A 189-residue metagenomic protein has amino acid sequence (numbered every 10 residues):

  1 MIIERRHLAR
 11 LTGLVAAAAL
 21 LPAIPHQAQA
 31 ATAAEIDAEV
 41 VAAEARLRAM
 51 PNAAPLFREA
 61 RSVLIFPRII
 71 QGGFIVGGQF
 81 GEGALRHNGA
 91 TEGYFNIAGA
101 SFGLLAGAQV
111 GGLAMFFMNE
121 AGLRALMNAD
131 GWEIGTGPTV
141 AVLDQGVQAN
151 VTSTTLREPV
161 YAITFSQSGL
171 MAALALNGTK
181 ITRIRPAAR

Functional and structural regions predicted by a protein language model:
M1-A16: N-terminal secretory signal peptides and thylakoid transit peptides that target proteins across membranes
H7, P25-H26, L113: Short, flexible active-site loop motifs that bind/organize anionic cofactors or intermediates
A17-L20, S62: Residue-level detector of alpha-helical hydrophobic segments embedded in or interacting with membranes
A19-Q27: C-terminal segment of classical bacterial N-terminal signal peptides
Q29-R189: Small-residue-enriched, tightly packed secondary-structure blocks
